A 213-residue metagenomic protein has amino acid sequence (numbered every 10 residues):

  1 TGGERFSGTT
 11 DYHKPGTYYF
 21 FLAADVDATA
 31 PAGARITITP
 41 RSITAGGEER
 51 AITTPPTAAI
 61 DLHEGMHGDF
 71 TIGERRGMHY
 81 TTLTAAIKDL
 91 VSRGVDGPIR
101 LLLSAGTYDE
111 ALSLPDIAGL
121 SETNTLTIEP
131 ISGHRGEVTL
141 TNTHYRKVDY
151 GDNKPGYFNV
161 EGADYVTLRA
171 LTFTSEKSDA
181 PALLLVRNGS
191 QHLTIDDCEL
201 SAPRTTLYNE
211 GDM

Functional and structural regions predicted by a protein language model:
T1-E64, V166, L193: Exposed, polar/acidic Ser/Thr-rich sequence context and nearby capping/turn residues that mark flexible linkers
K14-P15, A105, G162: Surface-exposed loops/turns
D25-A30, R76, R93-G94, A105-D109 (+2 more regions): Acidic glycine-/aspartate-rich tracts in secreted/extracellular proteins
A45, L103, E110, L114 (+7 more regions): Extracellular beta-strand solenoids
H67-L103, T107-S113: Acidic Gly/Asp/Thr-rich repetitive segments characteristic of extracellular carbohydrate-active and adhesion proteins
L103, I128, V166-L168, L193-I195 (+1 more regions): All-beta strand scaffolds that present successive hydrophobic residues in beta-strands
A111, G119-A180, R204: Right-handed parallel beta-helix/beta-spiral solenoid domain characteristic of secreted/periplasmic
L207-M213: Solenoidal tandem-repeat scaffolds enriched in leucines and small polar residues
